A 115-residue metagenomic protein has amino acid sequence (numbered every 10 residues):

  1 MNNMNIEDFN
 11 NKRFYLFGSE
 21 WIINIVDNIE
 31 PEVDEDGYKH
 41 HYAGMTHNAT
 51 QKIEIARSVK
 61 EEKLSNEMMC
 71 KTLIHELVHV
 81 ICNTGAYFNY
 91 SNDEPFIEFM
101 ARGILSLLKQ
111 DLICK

Functional and structural regions predicted by a protein language model:
M1-D8: Short, Lys/Arg-enriched, disordered terminal segments
D8-E67, V80-T84, F88-G103: Active-site scaffold of zinc-dependent metalloenzymes
M68-E76: Short alpha-helical catalytic segment bearing the HExxH-like zincin motif of zinc-dependent metalloproteases
S106-K115: Short, Lys/Arg-rich amphipathic alpha-helical interaction segments that bind nucleic acids or acidic protein surfaces
